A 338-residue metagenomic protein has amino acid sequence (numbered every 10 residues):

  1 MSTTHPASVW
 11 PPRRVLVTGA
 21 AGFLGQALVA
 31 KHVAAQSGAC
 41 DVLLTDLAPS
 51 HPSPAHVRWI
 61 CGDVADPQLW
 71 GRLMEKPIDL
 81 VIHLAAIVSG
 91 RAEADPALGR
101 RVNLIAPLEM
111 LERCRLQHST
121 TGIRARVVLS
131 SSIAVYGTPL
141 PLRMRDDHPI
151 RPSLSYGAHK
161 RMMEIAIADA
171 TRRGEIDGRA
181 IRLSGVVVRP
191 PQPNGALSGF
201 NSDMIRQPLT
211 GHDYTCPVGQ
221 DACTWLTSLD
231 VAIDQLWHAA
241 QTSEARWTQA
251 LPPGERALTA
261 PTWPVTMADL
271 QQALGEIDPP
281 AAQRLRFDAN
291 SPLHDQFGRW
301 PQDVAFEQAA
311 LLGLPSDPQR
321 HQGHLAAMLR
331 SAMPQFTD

Functional and structural regions predicted by a protein language model:
S2-T3, P301-L311, P315-D338: Amphipathic terminal alpha-helices
V15-A34: N-terminal Rossmann NAD(P)H-binding glycine-rich loop of SDR-like oxidoreductase domains
V64-V102: NAD(P)H-binding glycine-rich loop region in Rossmannoid oxidoreductase-like domains and their noncatalytic homologs
A92-E93, L183-N194, D203-V231, Q235-H238: A conserved pocket-lining segment of Rossmann-fold NAD(P)-dependent short-chain dehydrogenase/reductase
L108-L154: Conserved Rossmann-fold NAD(P)-dependent oxidoreductase catalytic core, especially the SDR/UDP-sugar
Y136-G137, L154-S155, R179-G199: Flexible, glycine-rich beta-alpha linker
T138, S153-R179: Active-site Tyr-X1-5-Lys
P208, V231, Q235-L293, D338: Mid/C-terminal beta-alpha module of Rossmann-like enzyme folds, strongest in SDR-family dehydrogenases/epimerases
